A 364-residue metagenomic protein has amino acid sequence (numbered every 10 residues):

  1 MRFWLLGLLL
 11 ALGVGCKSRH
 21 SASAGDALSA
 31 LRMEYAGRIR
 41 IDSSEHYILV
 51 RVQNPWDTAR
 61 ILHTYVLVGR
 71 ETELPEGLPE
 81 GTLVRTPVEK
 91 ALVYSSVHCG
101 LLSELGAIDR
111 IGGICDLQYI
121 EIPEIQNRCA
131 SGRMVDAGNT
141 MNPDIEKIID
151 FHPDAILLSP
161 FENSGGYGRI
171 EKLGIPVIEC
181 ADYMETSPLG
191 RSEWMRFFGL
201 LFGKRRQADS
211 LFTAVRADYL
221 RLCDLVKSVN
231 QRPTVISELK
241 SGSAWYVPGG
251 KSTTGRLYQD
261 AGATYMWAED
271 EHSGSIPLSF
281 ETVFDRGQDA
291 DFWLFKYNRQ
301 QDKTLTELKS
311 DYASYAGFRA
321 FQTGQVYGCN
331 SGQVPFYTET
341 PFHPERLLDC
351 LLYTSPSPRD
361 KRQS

Functional and structural regions predicted by a protein language model:
M1-A22: Bacterial Sec-dependent N-terminal signal peptides
K17-R19, Y119-L189, R196, L201-F342: Binding-cleft/active-site segments that stabilize strongly anionic ligands or cofactors
A22-Y47, Q53-P55: Start-of-domain marker
D57-I149, A155-P160: A short, structured surface patch at a secondary-structure boundary
P344-L352: Short, amphipathic alpha-helical "lid/cap" segments that border enzyme active or binding sites
Y353-D360: Conserved small/polar residues in nucleotide/adenosyl-binding loops
